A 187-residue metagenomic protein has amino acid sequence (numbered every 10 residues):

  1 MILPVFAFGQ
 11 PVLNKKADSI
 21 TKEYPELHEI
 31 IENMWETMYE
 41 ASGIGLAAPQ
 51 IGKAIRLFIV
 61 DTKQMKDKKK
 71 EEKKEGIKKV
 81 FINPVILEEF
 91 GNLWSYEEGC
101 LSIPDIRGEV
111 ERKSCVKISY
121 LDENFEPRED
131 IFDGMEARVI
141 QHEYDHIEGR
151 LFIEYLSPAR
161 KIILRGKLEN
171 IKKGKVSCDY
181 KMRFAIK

Functional and structural regions predicted by a protein language model:
M1-K187: Positively charged
